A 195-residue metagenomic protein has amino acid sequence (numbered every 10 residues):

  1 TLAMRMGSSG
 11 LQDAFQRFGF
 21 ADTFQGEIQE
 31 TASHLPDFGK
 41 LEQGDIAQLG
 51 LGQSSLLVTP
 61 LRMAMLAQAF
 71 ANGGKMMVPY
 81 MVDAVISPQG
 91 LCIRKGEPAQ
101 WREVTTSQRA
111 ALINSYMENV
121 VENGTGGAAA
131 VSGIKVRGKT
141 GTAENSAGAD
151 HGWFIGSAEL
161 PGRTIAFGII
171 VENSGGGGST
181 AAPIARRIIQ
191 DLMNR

Functional and structural regions predicted by a protein language model:
T1-I169: Beta-lactam-recognizing serine transpeptidase/beta-lactamase-like catalytic domain environment
T59-M65, T180-R187: Short amphipathic alpha-helical face segments that pack within enzyme cores and frequently flank/anchor catalytic
F70-N72, V171, I184, I188: Short alpha-helical scaffold segments that flank and stabilize functional sites
C92-A99, P183-R195: Short, gly/Ser/Thr-rich active-site loops of penicillin-recognizing serine hydrolases
T105, N173-I184: Short alpha-helix boundary/capping segments
